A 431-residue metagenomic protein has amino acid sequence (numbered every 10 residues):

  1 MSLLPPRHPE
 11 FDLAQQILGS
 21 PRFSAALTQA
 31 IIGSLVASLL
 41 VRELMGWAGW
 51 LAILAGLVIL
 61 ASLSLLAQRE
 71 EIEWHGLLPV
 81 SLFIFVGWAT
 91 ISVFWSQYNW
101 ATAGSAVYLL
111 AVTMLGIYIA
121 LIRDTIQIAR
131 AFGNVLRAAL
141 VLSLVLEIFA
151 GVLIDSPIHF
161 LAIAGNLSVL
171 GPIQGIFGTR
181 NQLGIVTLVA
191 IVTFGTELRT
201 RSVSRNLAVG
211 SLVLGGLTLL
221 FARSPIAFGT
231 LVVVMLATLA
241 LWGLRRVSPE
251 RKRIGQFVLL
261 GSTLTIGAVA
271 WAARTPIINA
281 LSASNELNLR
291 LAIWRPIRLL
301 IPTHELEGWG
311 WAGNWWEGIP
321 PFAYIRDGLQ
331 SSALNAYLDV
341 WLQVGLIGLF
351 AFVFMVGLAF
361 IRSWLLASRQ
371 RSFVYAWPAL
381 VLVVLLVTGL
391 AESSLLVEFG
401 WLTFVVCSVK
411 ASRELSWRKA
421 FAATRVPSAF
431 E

Functional and structural regions predicted by a protein language model:
M1-I91, Q127-R130, N134, S412-E431: Transmembrane signal-anchor hairpin modules in multi-pass inner-membrane enzymes, especially those that act on
A30-L35, W364-A391: Loop-to-helix entry and N-terminal half of a specific, functionally important transmembrane alpha helix in multi-pass
F94-F149, N314: Transmembrane alpha-helical segments and their membrane-water interfaces
I126-N134, V203-V209, R246-G261: Membrane-interfacial entry segments at the cytosolic side of transmembrane helices
G133-V169, G175-W242: Alpha-helical transmembrane segments of multi-pass inner-membrane proteins
V145, G151, L239-N285, L299-T303 (+1 more regions): A membrane-periplasm/extracellular boundary helix in multi-pass inner-membrane enzymes that assemble envelope glycans
L281-R295, L299-T303, E307-V344, S363-A367: Long extracytoplasmic/lumenal interhelical loops at the membrane interface of multi-pass membrane proteins
L380-T388, S393-E431: Transmembrane alpha-helices of multi-pass inner-membrane enzymes
